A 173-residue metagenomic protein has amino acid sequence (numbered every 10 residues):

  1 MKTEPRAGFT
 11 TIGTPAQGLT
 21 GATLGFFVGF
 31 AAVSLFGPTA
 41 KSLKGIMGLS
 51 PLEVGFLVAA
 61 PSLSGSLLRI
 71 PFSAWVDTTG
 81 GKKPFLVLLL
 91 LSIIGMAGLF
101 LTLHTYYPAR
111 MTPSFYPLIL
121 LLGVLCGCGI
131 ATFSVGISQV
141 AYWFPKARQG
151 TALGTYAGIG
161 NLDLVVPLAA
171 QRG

Functional and structural regions predicted by a protein language model:
Q17-L49: Extracytoplasmic
S34, S62-I70, A131, L164-V165: Residue-level signature of mid-helix packing/kink "hotspots" within the transmembrane helices of 12-pass Major
L67-G81: Helix-to-loop junctions at the C-terminal end of transmembrane segments in multipass secondary transporters
L90-M111: C-terminal ends and interior cores of transmembrane alpha-helices in multi-pass membrane transporters/permeases
G95, R110-A131: Hydrophobic core of transmembrane alpha-helices in multi-pass small-molecule transporters, especially MFS/SLC-type
A131-F144: Intracellular juxtamembrane helix-capping segments at the cytosolic ends of symmetry-related transmembrane helices
G150-R172: Glycine-rich segments within core transmembrane alpha-helices of 12-TM secondary carriers
